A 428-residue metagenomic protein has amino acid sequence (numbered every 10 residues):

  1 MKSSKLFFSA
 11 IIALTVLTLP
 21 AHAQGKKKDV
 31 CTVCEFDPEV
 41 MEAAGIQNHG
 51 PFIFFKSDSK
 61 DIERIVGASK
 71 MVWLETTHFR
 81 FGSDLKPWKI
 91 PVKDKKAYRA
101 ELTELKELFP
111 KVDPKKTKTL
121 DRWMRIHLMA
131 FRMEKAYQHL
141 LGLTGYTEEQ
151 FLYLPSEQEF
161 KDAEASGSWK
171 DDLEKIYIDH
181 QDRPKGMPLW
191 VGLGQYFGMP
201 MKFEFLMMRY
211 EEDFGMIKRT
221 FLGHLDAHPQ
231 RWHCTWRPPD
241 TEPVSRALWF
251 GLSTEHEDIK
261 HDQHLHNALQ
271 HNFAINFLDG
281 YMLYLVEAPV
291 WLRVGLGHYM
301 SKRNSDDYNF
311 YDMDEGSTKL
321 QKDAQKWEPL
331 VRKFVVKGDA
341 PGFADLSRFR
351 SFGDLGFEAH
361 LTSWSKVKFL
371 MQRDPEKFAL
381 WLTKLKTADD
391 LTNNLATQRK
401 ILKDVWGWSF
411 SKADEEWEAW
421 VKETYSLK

Functional and structural regions predicted by a protein language model:
M1-F8: Bacterial N-terminal signal peptides that target proteins for export
S9-T18: Bacterial N-terminal signal peptides
A21-G25: Boundary at the C-terminal end of the N-terminal hydrophobic targeting segment
K28-G67: Long, contiguous juxta-domain segments that are non-catalytic but functionally important
F54-F55, M71, E75-L285, T397: Juxtacatalytic substrate-recognition/specificity segment
A68-W73, D354-L355: Short, surface-exposed beta-strand/loop micro-motifs that present aromatic residues
T235-G251, H264, Y284-K428: Acidic/His/Gly-enriched intrinsically disordered linker/tail segments that often contain short helix/coil "MoRF-like"
